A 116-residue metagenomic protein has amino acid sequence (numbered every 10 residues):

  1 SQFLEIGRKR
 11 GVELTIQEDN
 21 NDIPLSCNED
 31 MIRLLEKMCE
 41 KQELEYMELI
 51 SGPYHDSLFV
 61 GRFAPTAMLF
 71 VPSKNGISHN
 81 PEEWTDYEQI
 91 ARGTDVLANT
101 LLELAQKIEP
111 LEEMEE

Functional and structural regions predicted by a protein language model:
S1-E13: Acidic-enriched catalytic cores of C-N bond-cleaving enzymes acting on peptides and small amides
S1-Q2, V71-E116: His/Asp/Glu-rich mid-to-C-terminal helical/loop segments that flank catalytic regions of hydrolases
E5, K37, K41, N99-E103: A generic structural signal for well-ordered alpha-helical segments enriched in polar/charged residues
R10-E13, Q17-P72: Active-site-adjacent substrate-binding region of metalloamidase/peptidase-like peptide-processing proteins
